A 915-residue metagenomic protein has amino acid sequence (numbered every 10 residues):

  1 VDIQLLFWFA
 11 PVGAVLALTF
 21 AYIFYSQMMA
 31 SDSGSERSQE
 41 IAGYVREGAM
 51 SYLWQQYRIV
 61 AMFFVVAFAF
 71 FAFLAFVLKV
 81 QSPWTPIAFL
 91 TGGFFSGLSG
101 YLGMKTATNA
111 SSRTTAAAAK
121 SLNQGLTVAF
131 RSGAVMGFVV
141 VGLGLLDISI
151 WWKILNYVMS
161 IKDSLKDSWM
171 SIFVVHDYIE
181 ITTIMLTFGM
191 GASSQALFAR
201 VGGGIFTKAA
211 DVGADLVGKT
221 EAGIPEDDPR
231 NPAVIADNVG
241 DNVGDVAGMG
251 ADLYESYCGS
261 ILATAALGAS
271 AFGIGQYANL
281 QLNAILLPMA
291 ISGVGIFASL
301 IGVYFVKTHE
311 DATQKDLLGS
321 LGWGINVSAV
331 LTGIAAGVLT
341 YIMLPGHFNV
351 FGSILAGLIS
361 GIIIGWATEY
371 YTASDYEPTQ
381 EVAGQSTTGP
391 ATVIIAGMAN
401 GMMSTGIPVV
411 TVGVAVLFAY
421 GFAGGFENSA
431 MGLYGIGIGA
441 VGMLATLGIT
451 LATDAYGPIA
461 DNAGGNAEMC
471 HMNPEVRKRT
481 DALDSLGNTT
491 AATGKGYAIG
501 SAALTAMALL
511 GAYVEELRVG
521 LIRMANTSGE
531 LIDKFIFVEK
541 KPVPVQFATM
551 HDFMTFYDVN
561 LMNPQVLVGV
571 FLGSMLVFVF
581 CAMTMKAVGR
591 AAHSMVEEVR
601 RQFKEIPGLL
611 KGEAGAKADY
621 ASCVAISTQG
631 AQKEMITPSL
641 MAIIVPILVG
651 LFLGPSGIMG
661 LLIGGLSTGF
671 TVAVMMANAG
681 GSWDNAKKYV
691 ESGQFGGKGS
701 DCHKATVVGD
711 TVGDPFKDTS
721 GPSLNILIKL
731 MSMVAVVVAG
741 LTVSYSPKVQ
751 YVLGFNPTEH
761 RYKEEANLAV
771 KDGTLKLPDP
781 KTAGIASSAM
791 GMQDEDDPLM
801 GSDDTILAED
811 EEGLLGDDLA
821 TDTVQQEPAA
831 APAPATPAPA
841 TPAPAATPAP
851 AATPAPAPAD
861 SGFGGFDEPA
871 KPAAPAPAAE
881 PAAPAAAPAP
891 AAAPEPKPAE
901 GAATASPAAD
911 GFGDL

Functional and structural regions predicted by a protein language model:
V1-S787: Hydrophobic packing and interface segments
T774, D779-L915: Long, low-complexity intrinsically disordered repeat regions
